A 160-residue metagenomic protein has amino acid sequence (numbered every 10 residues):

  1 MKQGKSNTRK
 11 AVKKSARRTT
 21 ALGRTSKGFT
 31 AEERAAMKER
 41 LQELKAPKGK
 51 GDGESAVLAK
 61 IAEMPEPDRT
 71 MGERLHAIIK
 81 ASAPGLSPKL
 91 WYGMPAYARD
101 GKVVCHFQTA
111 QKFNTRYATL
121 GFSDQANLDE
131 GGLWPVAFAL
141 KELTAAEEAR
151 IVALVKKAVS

Functional and structural regions predicted by a protein language model:
M1-S160: Charge-dense, helix-prone N-terminal extensions
